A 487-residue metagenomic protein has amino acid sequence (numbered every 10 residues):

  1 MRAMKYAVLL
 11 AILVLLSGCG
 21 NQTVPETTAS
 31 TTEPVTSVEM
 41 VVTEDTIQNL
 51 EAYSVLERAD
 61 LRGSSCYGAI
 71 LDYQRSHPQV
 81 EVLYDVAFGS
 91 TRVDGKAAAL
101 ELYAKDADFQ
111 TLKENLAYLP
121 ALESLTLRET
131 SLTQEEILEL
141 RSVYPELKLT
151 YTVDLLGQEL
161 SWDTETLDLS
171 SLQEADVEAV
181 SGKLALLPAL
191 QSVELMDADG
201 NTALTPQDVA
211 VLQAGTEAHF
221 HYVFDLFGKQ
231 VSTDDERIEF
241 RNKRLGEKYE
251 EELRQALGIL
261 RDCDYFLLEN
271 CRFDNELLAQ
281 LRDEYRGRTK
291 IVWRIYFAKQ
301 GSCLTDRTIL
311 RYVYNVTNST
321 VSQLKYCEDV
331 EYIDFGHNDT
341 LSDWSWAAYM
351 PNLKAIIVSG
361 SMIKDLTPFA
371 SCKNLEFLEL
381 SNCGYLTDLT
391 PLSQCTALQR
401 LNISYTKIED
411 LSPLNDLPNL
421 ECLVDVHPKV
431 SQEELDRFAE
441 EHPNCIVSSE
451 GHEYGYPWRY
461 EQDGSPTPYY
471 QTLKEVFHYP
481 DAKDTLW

Functional and structural regions predicted by a protein language model:
R2-L10: Sec-dependent signal peptide recognition, specifically the positively charged N-region followed immediately by
L15-G18: C-terminal motif of bacterial Sec signal peptides marking the signal peptidase cleavage site
G20-Q22: Bacterial signal peptide processing site
E33-T46, S54-G68, H77-T91, G95-T111 (+17 more regions): Concave beta-strand-loop units of leucine-rich repeat
L50, L184: Histidine-anchored nucleotide/phosphate-binding helix
I70, I137, P206-V209, L278 (+1 more regions): Intrinsic low-complexity tandem-repeat regions in disordered proteins
